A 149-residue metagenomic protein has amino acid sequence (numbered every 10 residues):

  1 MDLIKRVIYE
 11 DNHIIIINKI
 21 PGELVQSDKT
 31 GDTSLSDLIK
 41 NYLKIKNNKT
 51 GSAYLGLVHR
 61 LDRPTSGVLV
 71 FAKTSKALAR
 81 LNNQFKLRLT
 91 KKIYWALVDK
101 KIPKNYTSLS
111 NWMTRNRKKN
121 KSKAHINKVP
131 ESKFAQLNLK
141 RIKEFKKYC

Functional and structural regions predicted by a protein language model:
M1-C149: RNA pseudouridine synthases
